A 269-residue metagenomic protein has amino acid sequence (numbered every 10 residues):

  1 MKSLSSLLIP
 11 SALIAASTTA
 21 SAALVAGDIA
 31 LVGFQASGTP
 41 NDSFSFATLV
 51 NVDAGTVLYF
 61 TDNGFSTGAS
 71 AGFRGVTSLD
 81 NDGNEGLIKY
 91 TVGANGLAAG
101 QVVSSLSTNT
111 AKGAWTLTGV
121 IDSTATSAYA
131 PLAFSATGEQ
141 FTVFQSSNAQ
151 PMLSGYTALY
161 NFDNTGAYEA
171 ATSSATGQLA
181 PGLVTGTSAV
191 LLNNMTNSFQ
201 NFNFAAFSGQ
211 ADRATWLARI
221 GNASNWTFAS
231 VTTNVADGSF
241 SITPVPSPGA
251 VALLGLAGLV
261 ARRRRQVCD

Functional and structural regions predicted by a protein language model:
M1-L8: Bacterial N-terminal signal peptides that target proteins for export
S17-T18: N-terminal signal peptide c-region/cleavage motif recognized by signal peptidases
A23-S66, A130-T137: A structural motif detector for short, solvent-exposed N-terminal "entry" segments of globular domains
G72-L87, G113-A128, A175-Q178: Surface-exposed intrinsically disordered loops and tails
G83-K112: Intrinsically disordered, low-complexity Pro/Gly/Ser/Thr-rich segments with frequent PxxP/GP/PP motifs and embedded
Y129-F228: Conserved beta-structured recognition patch
P246-R262: A short, hydrophobic C-terminal helix/tail in secreted or cell-surface proteins
R265-D269: Short, charged juxtamembrane terminal tails flanking transmembrane helices
